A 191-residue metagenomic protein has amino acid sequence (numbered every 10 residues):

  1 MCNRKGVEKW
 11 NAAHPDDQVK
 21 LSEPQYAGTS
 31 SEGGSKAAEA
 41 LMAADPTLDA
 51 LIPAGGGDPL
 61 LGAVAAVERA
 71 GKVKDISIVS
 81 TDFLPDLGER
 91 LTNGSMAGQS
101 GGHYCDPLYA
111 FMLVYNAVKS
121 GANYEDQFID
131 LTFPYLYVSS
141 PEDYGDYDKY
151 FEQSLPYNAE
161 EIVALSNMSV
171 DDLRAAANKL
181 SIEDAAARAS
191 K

Functional and structural regions predicted by a protein language model:
M1-E8, S31, S35: Short, surface-exposed alpha-helical segments at coil->helix boundaries
G6-A13, A40-A44, A66-A70, R90 (+2 more regions): Structured segments of extracytoplasmic/periplasmic soluble domains in secreted or envelope-associated proteins
K9-G28: Short beta-strand elements in bilobed, periplasmic/extracellular small-molecule ligand-binding domains
D17-S22, L48-A50, D75-S77, L131-F133: Residue-level recognition of the N-termini of beta-strands and the immediately preceding loop/turn
L21-Y26, S77-V79, G101, K191: Short beta-strand-to-loop elements that line the ligand-binding cleft of bilobed periplasmic-binding protein-like
Y26-E89, F111: Hydrophobic alpha-helical
K74-S139: Flexible loop/turn connectors
F111-K191: Hinge/cleft segment of the Venus flytrap/periplasmic-binding protein
